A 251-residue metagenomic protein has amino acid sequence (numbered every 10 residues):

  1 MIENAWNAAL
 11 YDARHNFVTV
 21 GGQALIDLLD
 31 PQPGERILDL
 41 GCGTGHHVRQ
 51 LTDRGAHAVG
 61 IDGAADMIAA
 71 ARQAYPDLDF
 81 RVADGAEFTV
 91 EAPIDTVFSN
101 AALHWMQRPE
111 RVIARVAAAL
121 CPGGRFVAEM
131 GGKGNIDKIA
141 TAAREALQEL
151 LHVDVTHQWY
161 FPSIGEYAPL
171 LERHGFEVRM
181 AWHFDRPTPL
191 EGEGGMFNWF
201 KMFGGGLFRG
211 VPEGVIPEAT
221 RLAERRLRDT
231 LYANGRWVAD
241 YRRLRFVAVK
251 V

Functional and structural regions predicted by a protein language model:
M1-E35, H46-Q50, M67-A70, M202: Conserved class I S-adenosyl-L-methionine
R36-L40, T44-F88, R111: Class I SAM-dependent methyltransferase SAM/SAH-binding core
A86-V97: A short acidic, Gly/Pro-enriched loop at the edge of an enzyme's catalytic core that lines a small-molecule cofactor
T96-P109: A short SAM/SAH-binding and catalytic strip from SAM-dependent methyltransferases
E110-R125: A short glycine-rich, Lys/Arg-flanked "PGG" loop and its adjoining helix->strand segment in the class I
R125-E149: Conserved class I S-adenosyl-L-methionine
Y160-H174: Short alpha-helix
R179-G235: C-terminal helical/coil "lid" or tail adjacent to the Rossmann-like core of SAM-dependent
